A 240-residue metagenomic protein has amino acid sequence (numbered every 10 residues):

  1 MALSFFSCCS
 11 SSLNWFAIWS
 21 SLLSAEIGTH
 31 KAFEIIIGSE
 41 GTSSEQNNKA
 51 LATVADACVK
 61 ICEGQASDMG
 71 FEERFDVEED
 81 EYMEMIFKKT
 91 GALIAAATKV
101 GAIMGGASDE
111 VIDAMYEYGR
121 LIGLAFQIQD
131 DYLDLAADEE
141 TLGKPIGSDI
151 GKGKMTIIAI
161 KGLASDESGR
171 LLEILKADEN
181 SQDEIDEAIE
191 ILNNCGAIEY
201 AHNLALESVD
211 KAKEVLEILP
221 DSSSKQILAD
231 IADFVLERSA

Functional and structural regions predicted by a protein language model:
M1-A240: All-alpha prenyltransferase/terpene-synthase fold signal
